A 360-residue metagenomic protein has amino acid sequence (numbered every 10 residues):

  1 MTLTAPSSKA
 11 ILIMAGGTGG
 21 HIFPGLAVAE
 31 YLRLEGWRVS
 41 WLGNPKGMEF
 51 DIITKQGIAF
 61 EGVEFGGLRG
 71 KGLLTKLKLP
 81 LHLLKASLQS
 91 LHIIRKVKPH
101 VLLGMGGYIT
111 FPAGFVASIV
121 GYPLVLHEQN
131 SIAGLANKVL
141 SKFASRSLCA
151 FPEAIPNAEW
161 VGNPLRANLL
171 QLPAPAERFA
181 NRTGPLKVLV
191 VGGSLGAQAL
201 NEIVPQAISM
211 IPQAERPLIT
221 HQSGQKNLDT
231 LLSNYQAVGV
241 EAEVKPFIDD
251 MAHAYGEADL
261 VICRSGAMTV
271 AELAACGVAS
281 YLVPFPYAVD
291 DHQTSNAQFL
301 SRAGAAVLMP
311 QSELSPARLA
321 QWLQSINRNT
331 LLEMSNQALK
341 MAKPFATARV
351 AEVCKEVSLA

Functional and structural regions predicted by a protein language model:
S8-G16, R33-H82, Q225-N227, P310-S312: Conserved nucleotide-sugar phosphate-binding/catalytic loop shared by glycosyltransferases and other
H21-L32: Short amphipathic alpha-helix
R38, M48, A59, S118-P175: Active-site-proximal region of nucleotide-activated glycan assembly enzymes, centered on histidine/acidic-rich loops
G47, I52, Q56, A174-V261 (+3 more regions): Donor-nucleotide binding loops and adjacent catalytic segments primarily of GT-B fold Leloir glycosyltransferases
G72-V101: An amphipathic, basic-hydrophobic alpha-helix
P99-V101, G256-A271, V278-A279: Acidic donor-binding loop of glycosyltransferase active sites
T330-P344: A short, well-ordered alpha-helix in the C-terminal region of glycosyltransferases
P344-A360: C-terminal alpha-helical cap of glycosyltransferases
